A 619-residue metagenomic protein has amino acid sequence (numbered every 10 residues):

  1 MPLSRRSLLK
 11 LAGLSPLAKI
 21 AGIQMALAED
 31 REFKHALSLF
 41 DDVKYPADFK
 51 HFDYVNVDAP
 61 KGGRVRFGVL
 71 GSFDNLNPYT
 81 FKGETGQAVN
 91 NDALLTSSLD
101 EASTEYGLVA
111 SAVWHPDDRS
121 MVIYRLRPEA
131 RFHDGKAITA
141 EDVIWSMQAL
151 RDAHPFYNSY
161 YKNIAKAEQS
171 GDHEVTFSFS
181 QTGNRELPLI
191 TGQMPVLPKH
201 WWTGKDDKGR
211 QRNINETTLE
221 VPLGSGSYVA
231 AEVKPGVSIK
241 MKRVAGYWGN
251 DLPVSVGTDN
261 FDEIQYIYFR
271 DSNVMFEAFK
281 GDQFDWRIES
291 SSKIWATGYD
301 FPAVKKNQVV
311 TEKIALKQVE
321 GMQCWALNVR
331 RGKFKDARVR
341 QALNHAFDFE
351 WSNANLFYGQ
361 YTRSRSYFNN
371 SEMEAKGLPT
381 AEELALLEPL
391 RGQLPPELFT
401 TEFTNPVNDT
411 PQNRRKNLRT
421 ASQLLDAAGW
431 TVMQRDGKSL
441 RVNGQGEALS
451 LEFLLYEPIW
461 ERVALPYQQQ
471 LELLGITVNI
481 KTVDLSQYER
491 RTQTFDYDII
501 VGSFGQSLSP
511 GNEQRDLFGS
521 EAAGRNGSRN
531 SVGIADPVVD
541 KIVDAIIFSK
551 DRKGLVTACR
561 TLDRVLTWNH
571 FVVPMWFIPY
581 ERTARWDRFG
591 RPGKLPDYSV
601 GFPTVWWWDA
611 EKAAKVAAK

Functional and structural regions predicted by a protein language model:
L8, S15-K19, V69-G71, K234-I239 (+7 more regions): Detector for C-terminal structural segments
E29-D118, Q148, D152, L223: N-terminal lobe/hinge region of extracytoplasmic solute-binding protein
V55, A59, T80, E84-T85 (+8 more regions): Aromatic- and charge-enriched surface segment that lines or borders ligand/interaction sites
S72, V89-S103, G192-Q265, R270-E277 (+4 more regions): Gly/Pro-rich hinge or "lid" segments in bacterial periplasmic/extracellular proteins
G107-S111, D118, H133, I138 (+5 more regions): Aromatic-rich, solvent-exposed beta-strand/loop patch
R125, S159-D207, G226-K234, P379-Q393: Surface-exposed binding/hinge segments that line and control ligand-binding clefts or catalytic entry sites
R127, E216, Y247-D300, Q341 (+4 more regions): Ligand-site clamp/hinge motif
K166-E168, A231-K242, I267-R331, R338-A342 (+4 more regions): Extracellular/periplasmic solute-recognition and catalytic clefts
